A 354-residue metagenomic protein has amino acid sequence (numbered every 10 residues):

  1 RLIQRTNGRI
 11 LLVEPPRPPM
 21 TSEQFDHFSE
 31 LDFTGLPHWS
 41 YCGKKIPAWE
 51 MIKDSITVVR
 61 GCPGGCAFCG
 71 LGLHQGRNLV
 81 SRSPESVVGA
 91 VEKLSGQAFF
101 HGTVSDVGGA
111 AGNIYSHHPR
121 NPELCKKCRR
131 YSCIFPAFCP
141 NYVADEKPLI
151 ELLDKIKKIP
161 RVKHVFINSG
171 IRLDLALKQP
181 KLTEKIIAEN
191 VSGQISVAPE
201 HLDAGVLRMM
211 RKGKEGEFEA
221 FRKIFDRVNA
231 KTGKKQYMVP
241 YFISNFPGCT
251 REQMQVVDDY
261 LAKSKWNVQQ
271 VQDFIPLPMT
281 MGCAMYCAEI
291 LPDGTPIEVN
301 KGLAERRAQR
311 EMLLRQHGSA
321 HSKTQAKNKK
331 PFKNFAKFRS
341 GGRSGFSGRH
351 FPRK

Functional and structural regions predicted by a protein language model:
R1-I52, K323-Q325, F346, H350: Flexible, acidic/Gly-rich N-terminal and inter-domain linker regions that tether and position cofactor-handling modules
R1-R17, R251-E252, A262-V268, D273-K327: C-terminal accessory regions of radical SAM enzymes
F28, C62, V87, V197 (+1 more regions): Conserved, mostly hydrophobic/aromatic
Y41-G70, S95, H101-T103, I275: N-terminal pre-triad scaffold of radical SAM enzymes
S55-A67, N78-S86, A90, Y115 (+1 more regions): Cysteine-centered iron-sulfur cluster-binding motifs in ferredoxin-type domains/subunits of redox enzymes
G89-V239, I243-P247: Conserved SAM/AdoMet-binding glycine-rich loop
K181-L182, F246-K263: Catalytic cores of alpha/beta
T324-K354: Intrinsically disordered, Lys/Arg-rich low-complexity segments
